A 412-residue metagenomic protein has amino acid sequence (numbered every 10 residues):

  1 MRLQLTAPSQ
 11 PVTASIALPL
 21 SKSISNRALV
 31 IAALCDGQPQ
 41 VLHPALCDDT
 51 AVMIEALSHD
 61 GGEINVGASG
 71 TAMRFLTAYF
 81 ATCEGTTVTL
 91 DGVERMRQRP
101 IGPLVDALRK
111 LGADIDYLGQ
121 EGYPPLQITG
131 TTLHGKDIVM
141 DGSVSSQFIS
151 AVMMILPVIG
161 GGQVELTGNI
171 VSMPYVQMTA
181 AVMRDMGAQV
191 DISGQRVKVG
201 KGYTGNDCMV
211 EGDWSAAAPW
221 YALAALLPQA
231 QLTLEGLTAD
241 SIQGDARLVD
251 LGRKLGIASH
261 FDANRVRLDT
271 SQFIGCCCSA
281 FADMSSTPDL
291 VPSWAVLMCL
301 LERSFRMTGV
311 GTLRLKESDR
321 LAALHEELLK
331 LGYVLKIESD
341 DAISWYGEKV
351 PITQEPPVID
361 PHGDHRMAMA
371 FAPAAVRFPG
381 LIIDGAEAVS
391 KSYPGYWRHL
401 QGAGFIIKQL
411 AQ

Functional and structural regions predicted by a protein language model:
M1-Q412: Short, structured segments at the rim of ligand-binding sites
